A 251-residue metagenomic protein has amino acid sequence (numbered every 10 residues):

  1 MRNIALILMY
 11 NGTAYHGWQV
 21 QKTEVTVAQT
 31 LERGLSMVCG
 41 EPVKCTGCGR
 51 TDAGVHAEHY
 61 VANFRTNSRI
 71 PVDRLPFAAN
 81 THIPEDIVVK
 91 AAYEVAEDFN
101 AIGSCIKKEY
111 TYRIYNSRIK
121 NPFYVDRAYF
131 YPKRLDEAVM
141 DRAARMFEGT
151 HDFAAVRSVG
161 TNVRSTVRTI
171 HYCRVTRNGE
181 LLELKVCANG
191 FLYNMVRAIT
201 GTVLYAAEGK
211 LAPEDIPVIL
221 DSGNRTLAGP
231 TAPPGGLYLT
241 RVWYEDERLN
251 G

Functional and structural regions predicted by a protein language model:
M1-G251: Structured-RNA-binding interfaces characteristic of tRNA pseudouridine synthases
